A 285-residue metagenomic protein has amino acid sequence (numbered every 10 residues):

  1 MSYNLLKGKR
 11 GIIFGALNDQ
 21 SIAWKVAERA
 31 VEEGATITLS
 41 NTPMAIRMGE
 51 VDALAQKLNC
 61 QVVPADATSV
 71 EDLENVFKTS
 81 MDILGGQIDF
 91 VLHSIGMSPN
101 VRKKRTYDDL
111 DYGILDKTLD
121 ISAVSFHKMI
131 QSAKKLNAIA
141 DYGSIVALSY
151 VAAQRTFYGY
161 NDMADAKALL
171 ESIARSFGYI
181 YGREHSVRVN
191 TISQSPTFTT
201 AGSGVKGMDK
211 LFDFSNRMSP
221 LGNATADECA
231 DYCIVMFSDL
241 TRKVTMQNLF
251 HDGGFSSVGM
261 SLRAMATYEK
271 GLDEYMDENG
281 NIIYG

Functional and structural regions predicted by a protein language model:
Y3-S40: Canonical Rossmann dinucleotide-binding motif of NAD(H)/NADP(H)-dependent dehydrogenases/reductases, specifically
R10-F14, I88-G96: Conserved hydrophobic beta-strands of the Rossmann-like cofactor-binding core in SDR/related NAD(P)H-dependent
I13, L92, V146, V189-I192 (+3 more regions): Hydrophobic structural elements of the Rossmann-like NAD(P)H-binding subdomain that define the short-chain
G15-K25, G96-E184, S193-T199, N216 (+2 more regions): Catalytic loop of short-chain dehydrogenase/reductase
D52-A53, E184, T191-M218, G259-G285: A glycine/serine/threonine-rich, flexible loop-to-helix segment that serves as the NAD(P) cofactor-binding "lid"
A55-E71: Rossmann-fold cofactor-recognition segment
D72-N75, K117-S132, E228, V235 (+1 more regions): Conserved mid-core alpha-helix of short-chain dehydrogenase/reductase
V124, V187, T191, D209-V244 (+2 more regions): C-terminal helical subdomain
